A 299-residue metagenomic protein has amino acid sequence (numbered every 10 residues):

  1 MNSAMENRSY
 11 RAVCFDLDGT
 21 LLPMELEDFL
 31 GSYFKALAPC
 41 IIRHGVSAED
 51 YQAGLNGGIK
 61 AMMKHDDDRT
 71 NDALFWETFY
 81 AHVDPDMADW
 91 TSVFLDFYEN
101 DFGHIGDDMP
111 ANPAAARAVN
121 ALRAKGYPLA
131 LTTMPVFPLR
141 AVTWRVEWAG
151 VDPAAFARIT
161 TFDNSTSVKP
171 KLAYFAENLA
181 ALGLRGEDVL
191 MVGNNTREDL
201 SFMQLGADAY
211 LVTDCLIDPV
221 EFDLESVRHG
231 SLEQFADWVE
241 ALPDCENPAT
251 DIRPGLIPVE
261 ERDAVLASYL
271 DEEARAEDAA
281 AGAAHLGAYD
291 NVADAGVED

Functional and structural regions predicted by a protein language model:
M1-V13, N120-A121, M134-V136, T143-D299: Asp-based, Mg2+/Mn2+-dependent phosphohydrolase catalytic module
N2-F15, T20-G54: Active-site neighborhood of HAD-like aspartate-dependent phosphohydrolases
L21-P23, A61-M62, T133-F137, N164-S165: Short histidine/acidic/glycine/proline-rich micro-motifs that form metal- and phosphate-coordinating active-site loops
L26-F29, A111, A141-V142, K171-Y174: Residues at alpha-helix caps and immediate loop-helix transition turns in enzyme cores, especially N- and C-cap
L30-A38, L55-I59, W76, F94-F102 (+1 more regions): Hydrophobic alpha-helical core bundles mediating ligand binding, dimerization, or RNAP-core interactions
Q52-N100: A metal-dependent, Asp-based hydrolase signature
D96-E99, G106-D108, A115-R145, A149: Substrate-recognition element of Asp-dependent hydrolases with the DxDx(T/V) motif
